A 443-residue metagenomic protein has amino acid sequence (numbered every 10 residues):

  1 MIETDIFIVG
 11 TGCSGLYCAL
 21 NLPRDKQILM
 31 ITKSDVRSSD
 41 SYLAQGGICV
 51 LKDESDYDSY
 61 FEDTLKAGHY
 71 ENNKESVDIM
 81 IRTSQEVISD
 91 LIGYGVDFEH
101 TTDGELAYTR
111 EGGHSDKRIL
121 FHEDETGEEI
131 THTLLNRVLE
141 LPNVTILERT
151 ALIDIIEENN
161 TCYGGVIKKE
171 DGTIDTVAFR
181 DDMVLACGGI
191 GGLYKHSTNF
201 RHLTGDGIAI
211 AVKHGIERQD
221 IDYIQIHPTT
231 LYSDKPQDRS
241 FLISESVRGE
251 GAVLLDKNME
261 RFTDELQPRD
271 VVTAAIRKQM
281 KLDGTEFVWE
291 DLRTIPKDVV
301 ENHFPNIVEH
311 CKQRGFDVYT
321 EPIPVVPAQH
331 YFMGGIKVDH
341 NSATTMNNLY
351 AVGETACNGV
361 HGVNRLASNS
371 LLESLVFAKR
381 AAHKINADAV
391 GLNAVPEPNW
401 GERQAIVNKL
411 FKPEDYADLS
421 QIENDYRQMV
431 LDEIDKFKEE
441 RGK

Functional and structural regions predicted by a protein language model:
M1-T4, C13, N21, Q27 (+10 more regions): Glycine- and aromatic-enriched mobile tails/lids
I2-T4, G172-D182, T345-M346: Core beta-strand elements of the Rossmann-like FAD/NAD(P) dinucleotide-binding domain in flavoenzyme oxidoreductases
V36, I210, I216-F316, K384: An anion/pyrophosphate-binding glycine-rich loop and adjacent beta-alpha core in soluble alpha-beta enzymes
C49-M80: Glycine-rich active-site loop/strand segments that organize a redox cofactor
K74-Q85, R118-N136, L147, T198-G205 (+2 more regions): Short beta-strand to alpha-helix junction loop
Y94-I174, A186, T230-D234, L254: Conserved redox-cofactor binding core of oxidoreductases
L147-E148, I153-K168, H303-C357: A glycine-rich dinucleotide-binding beta-alpha-beta segment and adjacent secondary-structure elements that constitute
D182-K235, F241, L371, L375: Glycine-rich loop(s) and the adjacent beta-strand/alpha-helix scaffold that form part
